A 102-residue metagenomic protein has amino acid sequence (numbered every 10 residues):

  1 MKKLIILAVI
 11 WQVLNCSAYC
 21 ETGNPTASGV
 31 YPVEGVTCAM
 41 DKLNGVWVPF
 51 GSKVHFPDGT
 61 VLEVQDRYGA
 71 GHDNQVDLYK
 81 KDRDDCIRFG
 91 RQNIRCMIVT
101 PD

Functional and structural regions predicted by a protein language model:
M1-K2, T22: Compositionally biased, low-complexity segments enriched in small residues
K3-W11: Sec-dependent N-terminal signal peptides
W11-D102: Solvent-exposed, well-ordered loop and adjacent helix/strand elements within mature globular domains that form
